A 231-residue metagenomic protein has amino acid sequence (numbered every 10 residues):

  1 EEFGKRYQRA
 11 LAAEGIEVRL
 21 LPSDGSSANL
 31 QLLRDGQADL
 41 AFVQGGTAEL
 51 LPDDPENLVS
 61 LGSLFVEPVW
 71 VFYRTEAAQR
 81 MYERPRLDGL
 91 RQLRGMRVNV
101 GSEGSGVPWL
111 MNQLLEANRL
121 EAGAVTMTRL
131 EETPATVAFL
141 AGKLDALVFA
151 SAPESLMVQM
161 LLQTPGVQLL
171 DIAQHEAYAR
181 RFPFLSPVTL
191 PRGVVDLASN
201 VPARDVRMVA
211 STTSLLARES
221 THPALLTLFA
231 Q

Functional and structural regions predicted by a protein language model:
E1-E14, E67-V137, A141: Bilobed "Venus flytrap"/periplasmic-binding protein-like clamshell domains and structurally analogous long
E1-L40, Q44: Extracytoplasmic small-molecule ligand-binding "clamshell" domains of the periplasmic binding protein/Venus flytrap
V18, L30, L58, M96-G104 (+2 more regions): Second-shell loop/turn segments in exported
P22-S26, G36-E49, E132, F149-S155 (+1 more regions): Beta->alpha turn/N-cap motifs
L30-F65: N-terminal segment of the mature folded domain
E56-L64, V69, A198-V206: A structural signal for short loop-to-beta-strand junctions that line the ligand-binding cleft of periplasmic/secreted
L110, A122-A210, T221: Pocket-lining segment of extracytoplasmic ligand-binding domains
H222-F229: Short amphipathic alpha-helical coupling segments at ligand-binding clamshell hinges and other catalytic/signaling
